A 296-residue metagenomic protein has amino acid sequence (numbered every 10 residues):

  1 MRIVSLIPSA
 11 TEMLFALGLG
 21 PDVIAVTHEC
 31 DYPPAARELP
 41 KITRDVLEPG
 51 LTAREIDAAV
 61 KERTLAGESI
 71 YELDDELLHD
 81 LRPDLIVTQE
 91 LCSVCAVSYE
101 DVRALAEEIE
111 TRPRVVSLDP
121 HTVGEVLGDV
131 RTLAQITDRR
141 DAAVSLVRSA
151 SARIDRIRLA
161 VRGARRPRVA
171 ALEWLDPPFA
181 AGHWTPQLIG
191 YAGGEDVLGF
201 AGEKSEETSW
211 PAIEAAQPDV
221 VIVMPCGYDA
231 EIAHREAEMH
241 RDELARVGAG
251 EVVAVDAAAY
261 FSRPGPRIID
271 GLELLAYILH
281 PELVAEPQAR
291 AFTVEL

Functional and structural regions predicted by a protein language model:
M1-L296: N-terminal ligand-binding lobe of clamshell/alpha-beta domains
